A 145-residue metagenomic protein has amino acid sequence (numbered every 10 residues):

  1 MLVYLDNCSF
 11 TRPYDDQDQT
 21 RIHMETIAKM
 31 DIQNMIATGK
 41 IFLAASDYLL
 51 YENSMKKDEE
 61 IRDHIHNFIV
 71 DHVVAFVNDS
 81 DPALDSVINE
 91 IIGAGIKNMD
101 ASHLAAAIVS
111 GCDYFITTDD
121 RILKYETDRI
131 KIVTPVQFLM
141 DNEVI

Functional and structural regions predicted by a protein language model:
M1-A45, M55-D63, V144-I145: Short, well-structured N-terminal submotif of metal-dependent ribonuclease cores
L2, D16-T26, A105-I145: Acidic, PIN/NYN-like endoribonuclease modules and their adjacent C-terminal/linker elements
S9-F10, L49-Y51, R121-I122: Short, solvent-exposed loop/turn segments at secondary-structure junctions
Q19, Y51-E52, N89-I92: Short, contiguous strand/loop micro-motifs
I27, Y48, S102: Short, well-structured alpha-helical interface segments that form or flank functional binding sites
N34, N67, A105: Surface-exposed charge patches
I41-A45, L49, K57-S80, K124-E126 (+1 more regions): Anionic, Ser/Thr-rich low-complexity intrinsically disordered regions
V74-Y114, D120, K124: Active-site neighborhoods of divalent-metal-dependent phosphate/nucleic-acid chemistry enzymes
